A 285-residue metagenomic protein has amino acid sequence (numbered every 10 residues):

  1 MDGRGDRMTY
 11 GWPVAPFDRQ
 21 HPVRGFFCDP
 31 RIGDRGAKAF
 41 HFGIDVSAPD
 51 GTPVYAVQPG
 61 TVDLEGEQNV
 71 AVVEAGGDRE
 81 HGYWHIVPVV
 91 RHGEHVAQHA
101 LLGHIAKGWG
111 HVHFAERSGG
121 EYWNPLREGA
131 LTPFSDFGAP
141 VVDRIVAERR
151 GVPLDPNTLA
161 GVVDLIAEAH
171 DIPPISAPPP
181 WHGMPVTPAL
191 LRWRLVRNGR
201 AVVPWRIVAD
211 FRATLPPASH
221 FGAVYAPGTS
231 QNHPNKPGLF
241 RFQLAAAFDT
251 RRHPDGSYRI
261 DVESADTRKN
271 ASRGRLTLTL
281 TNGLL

Functional and structural regions predicted by a protein language model:
M1-A71, G77, A97-L101, K107-V112 (+3 more regions): Surface-exposed, glycine-biased beta-strand/turn segments
P49-G51, H85, R91, F248: A structural connector/turn signal
Q58-P59, R79-P88: Short, solvent-exposed beta-edge and connector elements
V70-A71, P88-V89, G110, A209-F211 (+1 more regions): A short acidic/small-residue loop/turn micro-motif
V87-A100: Acidic, glycine-anchored pre-beta loop/turn
S135, P140, E148-L284: Long, low-complexity serine/threonine/glycine- and acidic-rich segments characteristic of extracellular
